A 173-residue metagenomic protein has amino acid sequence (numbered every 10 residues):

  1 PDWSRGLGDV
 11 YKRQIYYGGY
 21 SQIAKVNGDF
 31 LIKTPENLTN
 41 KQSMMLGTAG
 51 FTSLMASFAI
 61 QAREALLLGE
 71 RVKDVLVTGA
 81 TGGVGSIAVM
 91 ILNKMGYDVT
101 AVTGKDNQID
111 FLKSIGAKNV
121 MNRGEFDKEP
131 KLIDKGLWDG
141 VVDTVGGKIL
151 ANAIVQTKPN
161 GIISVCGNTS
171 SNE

Functional and structural regions predicted by a protein language model:
P1-Y11: Single conserved hydrophobic/aromatic residue that forms the stacking wall/gate of nucleotide- or nucleobase-binding
G6, N27, I115-G116, P159: Short, structured coil segments at secondary-structure junctions
D9-G79: NAD(P)H dinucleotide-binding glycine-rich loop of Rossmann-like/cofactor-binding domains, especially the beta1-alpha1
G50-F51, G79-S86, G146: Glycine-rich NAD(P) Rossmann-fold beta1-alpha1 loop
V77, N93-N152: Adenosine-nucleotide cofactor-binding segment
G85-K94: Surface-exposed amphipathic alpha-helices with a cationic face
K148-E173: Glycine-rich phosphate-binding loop and adjacent beta-alpha segment of Rossmann(oid) nucleotide-cofactor-binding
